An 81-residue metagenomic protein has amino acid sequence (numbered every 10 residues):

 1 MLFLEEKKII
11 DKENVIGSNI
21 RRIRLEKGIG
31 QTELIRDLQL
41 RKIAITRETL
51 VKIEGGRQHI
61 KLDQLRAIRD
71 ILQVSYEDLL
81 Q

Functional and structural regions predicted by a protein language model:
M1-K27: A short, Lys/Arg-rich alpha-helix, primarily the initiator
I20, Q31, R47, L62-L65: Helix-turn-helix DNA-binding elements, focusing on the entry/boundary residues of the two helices that contact DNA
G28-K52: Short alpha-helical DNA-recognition segment
G55: Short, conserved catalytic or interaction motifs in soluble domains
K61-D78: DNA major-groove recognition helix of helix-turn-helix/homeodomain DNA-binding modules
